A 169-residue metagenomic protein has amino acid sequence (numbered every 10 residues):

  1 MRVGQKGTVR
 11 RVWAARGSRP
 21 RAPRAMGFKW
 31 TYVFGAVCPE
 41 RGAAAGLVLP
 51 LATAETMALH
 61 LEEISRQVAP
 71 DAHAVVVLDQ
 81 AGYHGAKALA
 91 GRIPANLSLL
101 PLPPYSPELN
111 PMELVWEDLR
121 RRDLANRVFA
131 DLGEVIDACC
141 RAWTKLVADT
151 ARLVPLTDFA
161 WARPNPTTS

Functional and structural regions predicted by a protein language model:
M1-E62, A160-S169: Extended, low-complexity cationic-aromatic segments
G4-K6, H84-A86, E108-P111: Short catalytic/ligand-binding loop motif for oxyanion handling, primarily in non-cytosolic enzymes, centered on
S18-M26, A95-L114, V128: RNase H-like polynucleotidyl transferase catalytic core
G35-A36, G42, L61, D79 (+3 more regions): Mobile genetic element proteins and their domesticated derivatives, centered on retroelements and DNA transposons
E55-V75: Short, basic/hydrophobic alpha-helical segments
D71-H84, N110: Acidic/histidine-rich, metal-coordinating catalytic segments
A86-P94: Short, aromatic/basic amphipathic alpha-helical patches
M112-S169: C-terminal anion-handling pockets and recognition modules
